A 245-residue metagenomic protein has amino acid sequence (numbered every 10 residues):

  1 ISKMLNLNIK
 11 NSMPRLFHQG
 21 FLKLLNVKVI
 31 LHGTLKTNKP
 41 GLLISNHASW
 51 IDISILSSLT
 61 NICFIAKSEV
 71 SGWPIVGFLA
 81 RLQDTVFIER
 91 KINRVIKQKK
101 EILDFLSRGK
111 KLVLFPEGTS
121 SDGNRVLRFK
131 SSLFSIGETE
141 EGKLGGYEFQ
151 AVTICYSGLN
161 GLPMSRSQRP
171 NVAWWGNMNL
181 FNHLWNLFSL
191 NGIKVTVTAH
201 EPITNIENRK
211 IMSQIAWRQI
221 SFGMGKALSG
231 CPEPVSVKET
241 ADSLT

Functional and structural regions predicted by a protein language model:
I1-K10, R15, L22-L25, K39-N93 (+1 more regions): Catalytic core of membrane glycerolipid acyltransferases/transacylases, capturing the structured, soluble-facing
K3-L7, V70, T119-D122, I203-N205: Short histidine/acidic/glycine/proline-rich micro-motifs that form metal- and phosphate-coordinating active-site loops
G33-K36, E101-S107: Short amphipathic alpha-helix with an adjacent loop that forms part of the alpha/beta core around
P40-L42, K111-F115, E148: Residue-level preference for the first positions of well-ordered beta-strands
V76-G77, K91, N124-E207, I211 (+1 more regions): A cross-family acyltransferase "interaction/gating" segment
I102-L103, K110-L112, G118-F129: Soluble extracytoplasmic domains of inner/organellar membrane proteins
